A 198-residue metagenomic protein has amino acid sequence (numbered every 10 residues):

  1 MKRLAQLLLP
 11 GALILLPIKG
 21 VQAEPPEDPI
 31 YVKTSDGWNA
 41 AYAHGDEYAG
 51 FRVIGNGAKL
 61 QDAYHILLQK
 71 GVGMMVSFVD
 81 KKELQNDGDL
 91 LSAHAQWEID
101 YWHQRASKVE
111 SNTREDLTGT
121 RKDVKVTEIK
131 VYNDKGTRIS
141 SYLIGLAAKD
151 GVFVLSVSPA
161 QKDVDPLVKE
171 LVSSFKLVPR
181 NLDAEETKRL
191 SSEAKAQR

Functional and structural regions predicted by a protein language model:
M1, D87, V164-V168: Alpha-helix N-cap/helix-start motif
M1, T120, V124, R189-Q197: Charge-rich, low-complexity amphipathic helices in intrinsically disordered tails/linkers adjacent to domains
M1-L8: Bacterial N-terminal signal peptides that target proteins for export
L4, P17-G20, Y31, Q96 (+4 more regions): Generic N-terminal leader/processing signal
I14, G20-G73, R114, T137 (+2 more regions): N-terminal targeting sequences that direct proteins away from the cytosol to non-cytosolic compartments
L60-A147: Conserved polar/disulfide-associated segments of primarily extracytoplasmic proteins
